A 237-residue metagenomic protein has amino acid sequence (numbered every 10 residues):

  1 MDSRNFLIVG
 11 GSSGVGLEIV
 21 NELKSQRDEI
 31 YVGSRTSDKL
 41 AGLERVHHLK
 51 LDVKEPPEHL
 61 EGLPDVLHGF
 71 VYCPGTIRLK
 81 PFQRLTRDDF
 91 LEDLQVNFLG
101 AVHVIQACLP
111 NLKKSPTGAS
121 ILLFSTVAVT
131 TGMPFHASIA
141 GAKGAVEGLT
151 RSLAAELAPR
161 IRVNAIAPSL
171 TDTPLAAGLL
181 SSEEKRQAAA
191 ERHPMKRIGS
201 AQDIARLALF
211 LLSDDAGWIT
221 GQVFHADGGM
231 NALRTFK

Functional and structural regions predicted by a protein language model:
S12, V20: N-terminal Rossmann NAD(P)H-binding glycine-rich loop of SDR-like oxidoreductase domains
P81-F82, T86-L94, A189: Substrate-binding pocket helix/loop in short-chain dehydrogenase/reductase
L85, G132-A140, S152, K237: Active-site loop-to-helix junction immediately N-terminal to the catalytic Tyr of the SDR YXXXK motif in Rossmann-fold
I105, A142, T150: Active-site helix of classical SDR
P110, A154-P159: Alpha-helical segment proximal to the catalytic Tyr-Lys
A158-R162, I219-G221: Short, small/polar-rich loop/turn modules that mediate ligand/substrate recognition or access, typified
T220-K237: Short C-terminal tail/terminal secondary-structure segment of NAD(P)H-dependent dehydrogenase/reductase domains
